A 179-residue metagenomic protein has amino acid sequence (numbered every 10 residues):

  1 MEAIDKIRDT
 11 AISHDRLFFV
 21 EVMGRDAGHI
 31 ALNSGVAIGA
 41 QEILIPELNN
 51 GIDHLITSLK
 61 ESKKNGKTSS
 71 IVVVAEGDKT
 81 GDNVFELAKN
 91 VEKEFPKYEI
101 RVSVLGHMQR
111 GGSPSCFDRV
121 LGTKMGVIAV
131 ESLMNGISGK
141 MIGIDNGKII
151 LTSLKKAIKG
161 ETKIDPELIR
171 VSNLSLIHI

Functional and structural regions predicted by a protein language model:
M1-Y98: Accessory alpha-helical/coil subdomains and C-terminal extensions that flank or cap enzyme catalytic cores
S69, D78, R101-G111: Active-site pocket-lining segment
D82-L87, S113-V120, T152-G160: Short glycine/threonine-rich loop-to-helix capping motif typified by GTGT followed within a few residues by an Asp-Pro
H107-G126, L133-M134: Catalytic, metal-anchored helix/loop core of enzyme active sites in primary metabolism
G136-D145: Core catalytic loop region at the nicotinamide-binding pocket of NAD(P)H-dependent oxidoreductases
P166-S172: Active-site-adjacent helical/loop segments in soluble small-molecule enzymes
I177-I179: Conserved small/polar residues in nucleotide/adenosyl-binding loops
